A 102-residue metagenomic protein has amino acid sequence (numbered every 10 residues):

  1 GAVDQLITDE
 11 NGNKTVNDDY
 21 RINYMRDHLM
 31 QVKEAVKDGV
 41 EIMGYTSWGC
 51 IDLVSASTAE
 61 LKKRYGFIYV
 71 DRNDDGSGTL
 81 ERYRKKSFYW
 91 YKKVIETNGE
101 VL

Functional and structural regions predicted by a protein language model:
G1-L102: Non-catalytic scaffold segments within catalytic domains of secreted glycoside hydrolases
